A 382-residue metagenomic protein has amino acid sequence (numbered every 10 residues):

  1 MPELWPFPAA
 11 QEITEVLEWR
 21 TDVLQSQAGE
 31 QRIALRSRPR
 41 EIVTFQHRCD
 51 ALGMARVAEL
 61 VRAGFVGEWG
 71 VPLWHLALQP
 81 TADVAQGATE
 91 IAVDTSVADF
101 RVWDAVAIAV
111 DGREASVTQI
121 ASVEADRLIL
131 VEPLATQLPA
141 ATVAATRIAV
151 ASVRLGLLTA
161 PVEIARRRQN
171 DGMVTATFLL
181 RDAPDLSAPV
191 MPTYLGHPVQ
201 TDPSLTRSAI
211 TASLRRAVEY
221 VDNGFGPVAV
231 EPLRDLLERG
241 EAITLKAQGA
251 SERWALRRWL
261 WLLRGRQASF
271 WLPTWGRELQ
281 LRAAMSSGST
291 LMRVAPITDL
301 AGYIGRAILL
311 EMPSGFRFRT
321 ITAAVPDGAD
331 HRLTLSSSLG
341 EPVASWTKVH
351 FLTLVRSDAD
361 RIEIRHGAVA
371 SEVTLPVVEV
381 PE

Functional and structural regions predicted by a protein language model:
M1-L17, L179-T211: Polar/acidic, low-complexity leader/linker segments enriched in S/T/G and N/D
P6-G67, R239-L245: N-terminal low-complexity, intrinsically disordered "leader/linker" segments enriched in small/polar and basic residues
D22-E30, G156-P161, V218-V228: Short linear interaction motifs
E30-L52, A160-D185, V230-G249, I362-E382: Oligomerization/assembly interface segments of phage tail-like spikes and tubes
S37, Q46, I108-V110, L195-G249: Conserved small-residue-rich
R48-L138, H197-S208, A250-P342, E382: Autoprocessing Asn-cyclization modules and mimics
A125-S152, R168-P184, D327-L352, T374-P381: Short solvent-exposed strand/turn elements
L352-R365: Low-complexity, intrinsically disordered Gly/Pro/Thr-rich segments
